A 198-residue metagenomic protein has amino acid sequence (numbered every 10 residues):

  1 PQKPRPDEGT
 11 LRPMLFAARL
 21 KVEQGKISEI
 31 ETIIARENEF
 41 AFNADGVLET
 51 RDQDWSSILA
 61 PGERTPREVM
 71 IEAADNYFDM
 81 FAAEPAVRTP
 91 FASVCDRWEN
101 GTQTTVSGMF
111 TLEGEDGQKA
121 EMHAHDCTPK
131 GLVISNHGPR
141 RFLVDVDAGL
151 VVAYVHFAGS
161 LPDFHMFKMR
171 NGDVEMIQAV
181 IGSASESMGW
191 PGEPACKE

Functional and structural regions predicted by a protein language model:
P1-E198: C-terminal and inter-domain tail/linker signature
